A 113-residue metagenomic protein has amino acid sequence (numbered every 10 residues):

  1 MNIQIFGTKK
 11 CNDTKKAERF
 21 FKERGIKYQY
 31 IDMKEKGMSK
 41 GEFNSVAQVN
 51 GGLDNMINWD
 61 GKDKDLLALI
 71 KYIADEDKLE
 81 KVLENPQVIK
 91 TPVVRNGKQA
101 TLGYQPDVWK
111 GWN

Functional and structural regions predicted by a protein language model:
M1-R24, Y28-M33: Local sequence-structure signature of Cys/Sec-based thiol-disulfide redox active-site neighborhoods
M33-N113: Thiol/selenol-based redox catalytic cores and closely related redox-interacting motifs
